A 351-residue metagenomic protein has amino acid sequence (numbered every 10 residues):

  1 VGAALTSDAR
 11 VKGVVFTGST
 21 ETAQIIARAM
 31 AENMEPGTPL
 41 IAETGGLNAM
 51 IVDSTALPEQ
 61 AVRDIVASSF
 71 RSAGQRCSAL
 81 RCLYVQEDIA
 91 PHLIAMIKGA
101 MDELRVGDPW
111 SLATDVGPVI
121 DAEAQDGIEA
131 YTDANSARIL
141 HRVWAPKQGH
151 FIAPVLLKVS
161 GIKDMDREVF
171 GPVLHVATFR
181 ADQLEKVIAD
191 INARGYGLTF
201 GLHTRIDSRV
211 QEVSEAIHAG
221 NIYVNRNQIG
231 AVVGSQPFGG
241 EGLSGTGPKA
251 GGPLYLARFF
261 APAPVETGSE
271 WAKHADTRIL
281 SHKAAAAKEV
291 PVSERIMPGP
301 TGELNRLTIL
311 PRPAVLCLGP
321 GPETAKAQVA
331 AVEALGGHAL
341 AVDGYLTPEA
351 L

Functional and structural regions predicted by a protein language model:
S7-A9, G13, T20-S160, D182-E185 (+6 more regions): ALDH superfamily catalytic-core signature
R10, P36, A79, Y196-G197 (+2 more regions): Short loop/turn motifs at secondary-structure junctions
S54, A177-A181, H203: A structural signal for short, well-ordered beta-strand elements
V143-V159, Q183-V265: C-terminal core of ALDH-fold dehydrogenases
K163-R167: Cytochrome P450 core scaffold surrounding the K-helix E-X-X-R motif and the conserved "meander" helix-loop region
P172: Glycine-rich nucleotide-phosphate-binding loops and adjacent flexible coil segments
T308-A314: A short, charged/proline- and glycine-enriched loop that marks the coil->beta-strand transition at the N-terminal
